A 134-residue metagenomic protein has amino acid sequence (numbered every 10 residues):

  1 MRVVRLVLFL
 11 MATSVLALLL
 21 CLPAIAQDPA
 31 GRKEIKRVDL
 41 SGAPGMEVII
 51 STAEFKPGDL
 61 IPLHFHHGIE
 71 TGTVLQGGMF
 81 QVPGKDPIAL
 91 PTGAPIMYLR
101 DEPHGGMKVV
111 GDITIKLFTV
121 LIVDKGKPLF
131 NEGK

Functional and structural regions predicted by a protein language model:
R2-T52, I96-M97, F130-K134: A short, N-terminal "cap"/entry segment at the start of jelly-roll beta-barrel domains of the cupin/DSBH fold
L40, F55, G84-D101: Short acidic-glycine-tyrosine-enriched beta hairpin
A43-G45, F65, T73, I88-A89 (+1 more regions): Extracellular/periplasmic catalytic domains that process cell-envelope and extracellular macromolecules
G45-I50, K56, H66, D101 (+1 more regions): Extracytoplasmic
F55-H67, T71: Secreted/periplasmic proteins that engage bacterial cell-wall peptidoglycan
L60-P62, F80, I96-M107: Histidine-centered metal-chelating micro-motifs
H67-K85, A94: Glycine- and acidic-residue-biased ligand/ion/polar-headgroup-sensing regions
E102-G126: Ligand-binding loop in jelly-roll beta-barrel domains
